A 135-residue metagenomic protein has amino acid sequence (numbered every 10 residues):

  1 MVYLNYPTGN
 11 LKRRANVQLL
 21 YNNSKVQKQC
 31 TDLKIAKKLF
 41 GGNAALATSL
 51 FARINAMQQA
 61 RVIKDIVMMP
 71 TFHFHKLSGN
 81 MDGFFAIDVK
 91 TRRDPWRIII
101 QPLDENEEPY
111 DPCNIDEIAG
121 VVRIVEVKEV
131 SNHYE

Functional and structural regions predicted by a protein language model:
M1-N55: Arg/Lys-rich, positively charged N-terminal/basic patches that mediate binding to nucleic acids
T8-A15, V89-E135: Enriched for short, Lys/Arg-rich terminal
G42-S49, D65, M69, M81 (+1 more regions): Generic, well-ordered alpha-helical segments
R53, H73, G83-F85, W96 (+1 more regions): A generic structural signal for short beta-strands and their flanking turns/coil linkers
N55-R61: Acidic, glycine-rich loop-and-strand cores that form catalytic or ligand-binding grooves in diverse globular domains
V62-A86: A short, surface-exposed loop/turn module that caps and links secondary-structure elements
